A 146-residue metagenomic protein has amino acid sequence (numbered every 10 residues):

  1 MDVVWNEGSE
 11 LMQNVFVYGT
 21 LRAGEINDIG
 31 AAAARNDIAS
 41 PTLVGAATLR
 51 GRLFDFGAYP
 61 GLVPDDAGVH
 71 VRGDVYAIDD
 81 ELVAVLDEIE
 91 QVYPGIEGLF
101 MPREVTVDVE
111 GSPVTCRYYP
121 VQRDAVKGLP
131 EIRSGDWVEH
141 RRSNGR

Functional and structural regions predicted by a protein language model:
D2-R146: Glycine-aromatic micro-motifs
